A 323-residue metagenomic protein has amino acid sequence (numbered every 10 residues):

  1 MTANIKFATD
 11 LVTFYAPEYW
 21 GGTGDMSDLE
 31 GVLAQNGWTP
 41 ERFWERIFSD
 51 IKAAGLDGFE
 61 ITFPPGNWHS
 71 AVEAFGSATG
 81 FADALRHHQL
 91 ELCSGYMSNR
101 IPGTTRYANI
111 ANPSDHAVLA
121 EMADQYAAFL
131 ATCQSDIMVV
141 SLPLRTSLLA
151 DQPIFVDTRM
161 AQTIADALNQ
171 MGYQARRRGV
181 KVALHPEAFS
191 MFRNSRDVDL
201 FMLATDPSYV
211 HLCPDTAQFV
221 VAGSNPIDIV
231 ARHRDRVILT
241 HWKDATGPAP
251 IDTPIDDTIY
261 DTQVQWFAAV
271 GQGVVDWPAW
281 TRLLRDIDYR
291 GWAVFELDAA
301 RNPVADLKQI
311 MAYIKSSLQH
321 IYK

Functional and structural regions predicted by a protein language model:
M1-T132, N169, R176, M311-K323: N-terminal pre-domain/capping segments
I5-L11, F59-I61, L92-M97, M138-V140 (+4 more regions): Hydrophobic faces of well-ordered beta-strands that scaffold small-molecule active sites in alpha/beta enzyme cores
G22-T23, F59, A165-V274, Y322: Acidic/histidine-rich catalytic cores of soluble enzymes
G24-G31, A108-I110, Q152-V156, I255-W266: Short glycine/proline- and charge-enriched loop/turn segments that cap or connect secondary-structure elements
G31-R42, S114-D115, D157-A161, T262-V274: A short acidic, glycine-rich active-site loop that binds or catalyzes chemistry on phosphate/adenosine moieties
W38-R42, T62-A78, I101-T105, A117-L119 (+6 more regions): Acidic-and-aromatic substrate-binding clefts and catalytic sites of carbohydrate-active enzymes
A53-L56, Q134-S135, V237, Y289-R290: A structural motif
D83-H87, P102-L212, P278: Active-site acidic/histidine proton-transfer and metal-coordination neighborhood in alpha/beta enzyme cores
